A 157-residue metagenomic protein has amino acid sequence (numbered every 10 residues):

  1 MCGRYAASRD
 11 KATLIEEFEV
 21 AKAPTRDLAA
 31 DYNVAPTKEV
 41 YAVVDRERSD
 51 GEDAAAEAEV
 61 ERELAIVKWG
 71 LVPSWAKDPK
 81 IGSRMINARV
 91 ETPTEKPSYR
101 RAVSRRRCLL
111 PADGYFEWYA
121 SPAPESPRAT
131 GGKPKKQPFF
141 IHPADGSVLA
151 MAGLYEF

Functional and structural regions predicted by a protein language model:
M1-F157: Short linear sequence motif anchored by a di-proline
